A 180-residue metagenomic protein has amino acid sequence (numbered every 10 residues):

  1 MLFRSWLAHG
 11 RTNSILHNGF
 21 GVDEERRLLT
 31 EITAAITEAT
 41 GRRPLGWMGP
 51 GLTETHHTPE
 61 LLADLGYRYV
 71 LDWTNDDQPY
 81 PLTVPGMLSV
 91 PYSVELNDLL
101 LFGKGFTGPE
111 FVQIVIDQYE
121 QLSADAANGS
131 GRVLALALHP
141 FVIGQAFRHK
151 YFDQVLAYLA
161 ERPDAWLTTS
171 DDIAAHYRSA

Functional and structural regions predicted by a protein language model:
M1-L2: Short, small-residue-biased leader/transition segments that mark boundaries at the very start of proteins
W6-H9, L45-W47, Y69-L71, L88-V90 (+2 more regions): Hydrophobic faces of well-ordered beta-strands that scaffold small-molecule active sites in alpha/beta enzyme cores
G10-L29: Glycine-rich phosphate-binding "P-loop"
G10-S14, G51-T53, N75, V94-L96 (+2 more regions): Active-site-proximal loop/turn and secondary-structure-junction residues that shape catalytic pockets, frequently
N18-D23, F102-G103, Q145-H149: Short, solvent-exposed loop/turn segments at secondary-structure boundaries
E25, L29, V112-V115, F152: Aromatic/hydrophobic pocket-lining residues that form the small-molecule binding cavity in soluble enzyme cores
A34-E38, R42-G129: Active-site-adjacent pocket scaffolds in enzyme catalytic domains
Y69, I116-A180: C-terminal domain-boundary segment and adjacent tail
